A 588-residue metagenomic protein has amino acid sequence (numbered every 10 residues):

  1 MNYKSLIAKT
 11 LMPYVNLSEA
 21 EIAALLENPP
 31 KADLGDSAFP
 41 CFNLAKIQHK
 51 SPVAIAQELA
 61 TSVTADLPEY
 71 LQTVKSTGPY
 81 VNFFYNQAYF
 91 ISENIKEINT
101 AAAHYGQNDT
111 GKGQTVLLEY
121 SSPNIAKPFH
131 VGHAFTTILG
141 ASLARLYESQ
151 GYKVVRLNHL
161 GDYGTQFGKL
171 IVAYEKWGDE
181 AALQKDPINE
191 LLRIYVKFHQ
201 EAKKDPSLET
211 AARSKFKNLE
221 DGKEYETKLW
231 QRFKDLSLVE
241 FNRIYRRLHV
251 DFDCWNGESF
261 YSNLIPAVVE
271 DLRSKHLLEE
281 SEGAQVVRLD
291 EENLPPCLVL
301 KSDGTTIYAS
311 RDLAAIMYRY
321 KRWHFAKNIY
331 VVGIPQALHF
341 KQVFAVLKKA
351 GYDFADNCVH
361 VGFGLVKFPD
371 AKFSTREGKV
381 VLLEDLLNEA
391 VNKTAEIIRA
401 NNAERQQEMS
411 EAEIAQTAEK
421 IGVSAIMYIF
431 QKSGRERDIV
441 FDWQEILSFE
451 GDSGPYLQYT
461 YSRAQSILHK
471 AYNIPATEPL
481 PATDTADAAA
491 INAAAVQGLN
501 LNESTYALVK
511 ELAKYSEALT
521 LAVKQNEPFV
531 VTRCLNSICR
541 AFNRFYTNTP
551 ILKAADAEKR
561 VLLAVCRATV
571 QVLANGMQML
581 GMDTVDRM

Functional and structural regions predicted by a protein language model:
M1-S92, A102-A103, T110-M588: Non-catalytic interaction-recognition regions
I95-K96: Beta-lactamase-like hydrolase cores
N99: His/Asp/Glu-rich metal-coordinating catalytic cores of metallo-dependent phosphodiesterases/hydrolases acting on
